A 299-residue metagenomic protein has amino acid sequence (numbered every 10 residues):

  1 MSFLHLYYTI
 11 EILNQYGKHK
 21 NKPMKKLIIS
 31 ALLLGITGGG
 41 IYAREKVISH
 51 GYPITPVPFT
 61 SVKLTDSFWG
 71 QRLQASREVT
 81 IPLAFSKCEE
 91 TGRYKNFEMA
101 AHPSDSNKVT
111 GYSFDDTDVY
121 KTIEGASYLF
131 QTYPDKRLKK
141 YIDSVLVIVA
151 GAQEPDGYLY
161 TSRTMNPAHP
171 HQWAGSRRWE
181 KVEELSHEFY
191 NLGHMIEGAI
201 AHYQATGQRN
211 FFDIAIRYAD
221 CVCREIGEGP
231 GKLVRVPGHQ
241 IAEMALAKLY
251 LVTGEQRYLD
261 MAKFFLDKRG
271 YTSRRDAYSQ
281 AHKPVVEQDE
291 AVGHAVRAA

Functional and structural regions predicted by a protein language model:
M1-E45: Bacterial Sec-dependent N-terminal signal peptides
R44-A299: Glycan-recognition and catalytic cores of secretory/periplasmic carbohydrate-active enzymes
